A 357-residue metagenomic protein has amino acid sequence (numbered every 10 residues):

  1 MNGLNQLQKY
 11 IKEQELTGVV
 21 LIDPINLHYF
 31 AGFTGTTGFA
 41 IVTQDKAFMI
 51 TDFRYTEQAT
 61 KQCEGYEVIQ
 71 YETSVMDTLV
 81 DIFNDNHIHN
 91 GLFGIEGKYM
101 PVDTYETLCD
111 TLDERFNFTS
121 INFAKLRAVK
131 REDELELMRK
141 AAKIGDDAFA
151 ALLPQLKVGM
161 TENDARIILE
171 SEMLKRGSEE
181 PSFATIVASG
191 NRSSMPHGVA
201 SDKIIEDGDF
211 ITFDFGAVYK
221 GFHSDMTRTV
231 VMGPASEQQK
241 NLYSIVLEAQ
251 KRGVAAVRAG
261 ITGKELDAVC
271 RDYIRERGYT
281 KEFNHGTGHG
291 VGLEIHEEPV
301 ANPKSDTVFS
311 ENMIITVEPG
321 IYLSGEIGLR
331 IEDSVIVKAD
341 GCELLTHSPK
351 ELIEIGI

Functional and structural regions predicted by a protein language model:
M1-I357: Active-site neighborhoods and metal-handling regions in enzymes and metal-associated proteins
